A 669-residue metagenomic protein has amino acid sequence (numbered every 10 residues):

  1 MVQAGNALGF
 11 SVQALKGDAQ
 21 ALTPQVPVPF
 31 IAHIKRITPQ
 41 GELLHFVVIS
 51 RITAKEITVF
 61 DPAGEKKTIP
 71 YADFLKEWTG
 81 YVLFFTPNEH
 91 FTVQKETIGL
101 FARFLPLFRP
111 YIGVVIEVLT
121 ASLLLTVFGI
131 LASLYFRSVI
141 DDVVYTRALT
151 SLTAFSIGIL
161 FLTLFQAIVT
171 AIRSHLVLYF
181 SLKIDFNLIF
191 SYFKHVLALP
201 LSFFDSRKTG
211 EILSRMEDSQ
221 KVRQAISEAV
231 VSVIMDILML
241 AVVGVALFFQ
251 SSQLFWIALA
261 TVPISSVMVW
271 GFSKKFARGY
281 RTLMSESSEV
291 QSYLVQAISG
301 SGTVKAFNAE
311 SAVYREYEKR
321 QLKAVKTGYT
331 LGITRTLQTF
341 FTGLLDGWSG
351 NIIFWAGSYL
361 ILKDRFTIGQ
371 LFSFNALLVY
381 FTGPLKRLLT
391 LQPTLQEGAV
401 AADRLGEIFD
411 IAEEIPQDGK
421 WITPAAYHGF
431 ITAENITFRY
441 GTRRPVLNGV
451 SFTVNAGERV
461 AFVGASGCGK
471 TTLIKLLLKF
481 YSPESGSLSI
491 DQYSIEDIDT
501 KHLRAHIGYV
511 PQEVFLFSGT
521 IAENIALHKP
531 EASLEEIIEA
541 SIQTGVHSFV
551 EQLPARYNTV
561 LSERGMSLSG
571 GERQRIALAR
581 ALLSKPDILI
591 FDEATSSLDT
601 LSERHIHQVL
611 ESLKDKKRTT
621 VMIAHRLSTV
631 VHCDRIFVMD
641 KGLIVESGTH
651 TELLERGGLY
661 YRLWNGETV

Functional and structural regions predicted by a protein language model:
M1-A132, Y145, L149-A154, R173 (+9 more regions): Membrane-integrated ABC transporters
I112-A132, D142-F186, K194, A198 (+7 more regions): Transmembrane-helix motif of ABC transporter permease domains
L131, L162-K183, I234-L238, L259-L283 (+5 more regions): Alpha-helical transmembrane segments of multi-pass membrane proteins
F136-R137, V177, H195-V242, S299 (+1 more regions): Juxtamembrane loop-to-helix connectors within ABC transporter transmembrane domains
V144-I157, F161, V243-P263, T330-D403 (+1 more regions): Helix-loop-helix
H195, T282, E289-Q291, G300 (+9 more regions): ABC transporter TMD-NBD coupling linker
L201-S202, S214-I226, V230, K275-Q296 (+5 more regions): An intracellular "coupling" helix at the cytosolic face of ABC transporter transmembrane type-1 domains
Q417, P424-V669: ABC-type nucleotide-binding domain
